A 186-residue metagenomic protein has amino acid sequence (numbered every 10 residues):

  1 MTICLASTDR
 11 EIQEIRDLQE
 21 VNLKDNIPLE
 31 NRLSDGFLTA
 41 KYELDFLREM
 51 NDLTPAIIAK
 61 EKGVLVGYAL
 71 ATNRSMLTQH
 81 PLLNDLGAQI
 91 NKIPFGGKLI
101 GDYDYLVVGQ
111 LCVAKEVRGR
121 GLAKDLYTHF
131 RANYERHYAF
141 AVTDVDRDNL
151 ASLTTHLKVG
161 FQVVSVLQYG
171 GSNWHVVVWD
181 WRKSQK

Functional and structural regions predicted by a protein language model:
M1-L29: A short beta-loop-alpha structural element at the N-terminal edge of CoA-dependent acyl/N-acetyltransferase catalytic
K24-L44: Conserved GNAT-fold acetyl-CoA-binding loop/helix
L44-I58, S75-P81, V107: A short helix-loop-beta-strand connector motif used in the catalytic cores of GNAT acetyltransferases and, in some
L53-A69, D85-G87: Conserved beta-hairpin
L70-Q110: Conserved acyl-donor/pantetheine-binding loop and adjacent beta-alpha core of acyl/acetyltransferases and related
L106, Y134-D146: Conserved GNAT acetyl-CoA-binding A-motif
Q110-V113, G119-A132, T154, K158: Conserved acetyl-CoA-binding loop-helix of GNAT-fold acetyltransferases
D144, L157-V176: Conserved catalytic-core motifs of GNAT/GCN5-like acyltransferases
